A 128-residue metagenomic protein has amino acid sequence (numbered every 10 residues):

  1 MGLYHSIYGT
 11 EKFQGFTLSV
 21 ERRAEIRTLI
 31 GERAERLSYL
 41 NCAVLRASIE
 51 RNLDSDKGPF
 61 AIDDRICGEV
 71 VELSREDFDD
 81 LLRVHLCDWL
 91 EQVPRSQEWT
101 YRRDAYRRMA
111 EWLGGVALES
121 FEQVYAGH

Functional and structural regions predicted by a protein language model:
M1-M109: Divalent metal-dependent catalytic cores for phosphoryl transfer on phosphate-bearing substrates
M109-H128: Charged phosphate-binding loop/patch that engages nucleotide di/tri-phosphates or the phosphate backbone of nucleic
